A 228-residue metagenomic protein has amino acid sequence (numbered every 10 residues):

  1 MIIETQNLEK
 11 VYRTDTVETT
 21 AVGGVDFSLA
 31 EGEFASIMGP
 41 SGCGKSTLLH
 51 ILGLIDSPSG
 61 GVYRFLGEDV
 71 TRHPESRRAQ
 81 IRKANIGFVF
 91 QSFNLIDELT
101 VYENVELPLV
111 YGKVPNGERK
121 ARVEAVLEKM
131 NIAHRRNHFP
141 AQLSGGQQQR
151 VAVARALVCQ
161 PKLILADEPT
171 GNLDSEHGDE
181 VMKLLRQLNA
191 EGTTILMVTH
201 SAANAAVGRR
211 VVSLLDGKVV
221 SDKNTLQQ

Functional and structural regions predicted by a protein language model:
I2-L214: ABC family nucleotide-binding domain
V211-N224: H-loop (His-switch) and adjacent beta-strand-loop-beta switch element of ABC-type ATPase nucleotide-binding domains
L226-Q228: ABC ATPase nucleotide-binding domains
